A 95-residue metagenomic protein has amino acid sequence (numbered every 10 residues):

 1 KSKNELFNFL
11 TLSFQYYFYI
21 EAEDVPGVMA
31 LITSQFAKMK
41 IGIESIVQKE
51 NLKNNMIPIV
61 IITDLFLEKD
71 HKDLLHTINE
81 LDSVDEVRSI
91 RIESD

Functional and structural regions predicted by a protein language model:
K1-D95: A conserved regulatory-domain signal marking ACT and ACT-like small-molecule sensing domains and adjacent regulatory
